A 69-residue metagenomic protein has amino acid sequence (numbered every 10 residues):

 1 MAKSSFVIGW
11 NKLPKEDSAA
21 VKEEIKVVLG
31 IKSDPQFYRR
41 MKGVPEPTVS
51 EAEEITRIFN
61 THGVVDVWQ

Functional and structural regions predicted by a protein language model:
M1-E24, V64-V67: A short, Lys/Arg-rich alpha-helix, primarily the initiator
K26-V27, T56: The alpha-helix within a helix-turn-helix
V28-I31, N60: A short, basic/aromatic helix-end/turn motif that makes direct DNA contacts
K32-P47: Recognition helix of helix-turn-helix/homeodomain-like DNA-binding domains that insert into the DNA major groove
Q36, D66-Q69: Residue-level detector of family-conserved "landmark" positions at structurally sensitive sites
V49-D66: DNA major-groove recognition helix of helix-turn-helix/homeodomain DNA-binding modules
